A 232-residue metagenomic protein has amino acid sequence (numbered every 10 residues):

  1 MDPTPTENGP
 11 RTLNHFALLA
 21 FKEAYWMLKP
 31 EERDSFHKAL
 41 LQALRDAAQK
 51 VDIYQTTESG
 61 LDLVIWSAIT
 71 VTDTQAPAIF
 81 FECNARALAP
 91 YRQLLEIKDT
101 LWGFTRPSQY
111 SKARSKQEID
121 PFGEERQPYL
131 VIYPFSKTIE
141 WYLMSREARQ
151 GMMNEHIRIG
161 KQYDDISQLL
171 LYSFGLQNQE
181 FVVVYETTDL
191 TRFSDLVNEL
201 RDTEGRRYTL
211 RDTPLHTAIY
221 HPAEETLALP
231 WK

Functional and structural regions predicted by a protein language model:
M1-R45, L61, I69-I79, Q93-Q162 (+3 more regions): Short S/T/G/P-rich N-terminal loop/turn motif that feeds into the first structured element of a domain
D2-T4, K50-Y54: Short secondary-structure capping/turn segments at boundaries of alpha-helices and beta-strands
I53-G60, Y172-Q177: A short beta-turn/loop motif at secondary-structure boundaries
A85-L94, L200-T209: A common structural junction motif
D164-S167, R211-T217: Electrostatic, structured charged patches in enzyme active sites and in nucleic-acid/phosphate-binding
E180: Glycine- and acidic
